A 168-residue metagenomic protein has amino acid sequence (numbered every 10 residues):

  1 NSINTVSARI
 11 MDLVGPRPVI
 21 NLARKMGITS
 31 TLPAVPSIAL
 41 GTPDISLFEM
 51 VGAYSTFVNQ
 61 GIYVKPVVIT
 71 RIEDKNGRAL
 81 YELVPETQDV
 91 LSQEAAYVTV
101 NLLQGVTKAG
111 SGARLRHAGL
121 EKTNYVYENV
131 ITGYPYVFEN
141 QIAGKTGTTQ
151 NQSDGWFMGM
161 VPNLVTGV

Functional and structural regions predicted by a protein language model:
N1-F57, L102-T107: Active-site-adjacent helix/loop patches that line small-molecule binding or acyl-intermediate pockets
S46-G167: A penicillin-recognizing enzyme superfamily signal
